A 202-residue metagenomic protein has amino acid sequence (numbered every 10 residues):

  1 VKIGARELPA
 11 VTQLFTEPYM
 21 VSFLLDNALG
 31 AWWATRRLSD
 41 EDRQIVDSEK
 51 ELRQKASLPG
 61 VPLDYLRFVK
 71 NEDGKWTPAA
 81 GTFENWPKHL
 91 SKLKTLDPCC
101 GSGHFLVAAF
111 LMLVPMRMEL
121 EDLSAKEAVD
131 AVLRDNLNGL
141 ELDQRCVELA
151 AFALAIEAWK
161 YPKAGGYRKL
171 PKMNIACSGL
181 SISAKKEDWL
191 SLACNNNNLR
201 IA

Functional and structural regions predicted by a protein language model:
V1-G4: Long recognition/docking surfaces used for binding and targeting
R6-L8: Conserved adenine-nucleotide phosphate-binding loops and their immediately adjacent elements
V11-T16, M20-A202: SAM-dependent methyltransferase catalytic region
